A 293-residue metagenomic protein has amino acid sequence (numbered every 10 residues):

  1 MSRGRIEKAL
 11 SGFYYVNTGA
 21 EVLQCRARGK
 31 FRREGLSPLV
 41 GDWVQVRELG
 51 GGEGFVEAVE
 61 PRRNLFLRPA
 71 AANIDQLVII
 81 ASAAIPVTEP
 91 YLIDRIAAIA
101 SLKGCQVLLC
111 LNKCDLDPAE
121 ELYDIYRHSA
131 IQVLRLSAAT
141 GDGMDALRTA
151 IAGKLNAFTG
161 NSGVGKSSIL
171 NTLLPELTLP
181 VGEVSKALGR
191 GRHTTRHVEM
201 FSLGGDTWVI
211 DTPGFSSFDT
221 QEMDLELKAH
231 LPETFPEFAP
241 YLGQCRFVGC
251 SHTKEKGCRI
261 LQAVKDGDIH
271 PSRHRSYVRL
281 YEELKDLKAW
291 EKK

Functional and structural regions predicted by a protein language model:
M1-L10: Structural detector for short beta-strands of small beta-barrel domains
G12-V16: Short aromatic-glycine-enriched beta-strand elements
V22-G29: A short macromolecule-binding patch
G29, G35-G52, A58-L77, S82-A83 (+5 more regions): Helix-rich effector regions associated with P-loop NTPase G domains
L92-R95: Charged helix-capping and loop-helix junction motifs
K113-V164: Canonical P-loop GTPase G-domain recognition
K166-G182: A conserved segment at the C-terminal end of the G1
